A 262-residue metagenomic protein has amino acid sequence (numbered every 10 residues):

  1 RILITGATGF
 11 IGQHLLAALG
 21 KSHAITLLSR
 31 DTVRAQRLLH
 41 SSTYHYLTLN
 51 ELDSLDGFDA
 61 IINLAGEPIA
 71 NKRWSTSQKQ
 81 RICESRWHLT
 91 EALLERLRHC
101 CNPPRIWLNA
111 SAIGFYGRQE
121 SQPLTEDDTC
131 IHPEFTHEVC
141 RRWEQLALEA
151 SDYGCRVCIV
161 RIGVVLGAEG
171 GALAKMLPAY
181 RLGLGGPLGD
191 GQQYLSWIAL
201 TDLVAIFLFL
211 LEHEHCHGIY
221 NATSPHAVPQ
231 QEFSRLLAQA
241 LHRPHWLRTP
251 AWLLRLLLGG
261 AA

Functional and structural regions predicted by a protein language model:
I2-K21: N-terminal Rossmann NAD(P)H-binding glycine-rich loop of SDR-like oxidoreductase domains
H40-A92: NAD(P)H-binding glycine-rich loop region in Rossmannoid oxidoreductase-like domains and their noncatalytic homologs
E91-E134: Conserved Rossmann-fold NAD(P)-dependent oxidoreductase catalytic core, especially the SDR/UDP-sugar
S111, Q145-A168: Conserved beta-loop-beta element that borders a ligand/cofactor-binding pocket
I131-T136, G163-G170, D190-L200, L211: Glycine-rich "substrate-gating" loop/helix at the edge of Rossmann-like oxidoreductase active sites
R141, Y153-C155, L166-K175, L210-Y220: Glycine/proline-rich active-site loop of Rossmann-fold NAD(P)-dependent oxidoreductases
L177-G185, Q192-A227: Alpha-helical substrate-binding/gating segment
L210-A261: Mid/C-terminal beta-alpha module of Rossmann-like enzyme folds, strongest in SDR-family dehydrogenases/epimerases
